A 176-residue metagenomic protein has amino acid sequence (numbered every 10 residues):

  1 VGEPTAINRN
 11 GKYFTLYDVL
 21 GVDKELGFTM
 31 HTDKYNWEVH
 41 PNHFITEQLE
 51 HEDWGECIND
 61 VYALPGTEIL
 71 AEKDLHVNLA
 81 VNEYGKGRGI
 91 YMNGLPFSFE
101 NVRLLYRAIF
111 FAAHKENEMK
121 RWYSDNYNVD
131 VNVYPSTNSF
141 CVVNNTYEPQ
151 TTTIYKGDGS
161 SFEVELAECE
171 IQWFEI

Functional and structural regions predicted by a protein language model:
V1-I176: A conserved amphipathic helix/loop scaffold that creates a polar/acidic microenvironment used either to coordinate
